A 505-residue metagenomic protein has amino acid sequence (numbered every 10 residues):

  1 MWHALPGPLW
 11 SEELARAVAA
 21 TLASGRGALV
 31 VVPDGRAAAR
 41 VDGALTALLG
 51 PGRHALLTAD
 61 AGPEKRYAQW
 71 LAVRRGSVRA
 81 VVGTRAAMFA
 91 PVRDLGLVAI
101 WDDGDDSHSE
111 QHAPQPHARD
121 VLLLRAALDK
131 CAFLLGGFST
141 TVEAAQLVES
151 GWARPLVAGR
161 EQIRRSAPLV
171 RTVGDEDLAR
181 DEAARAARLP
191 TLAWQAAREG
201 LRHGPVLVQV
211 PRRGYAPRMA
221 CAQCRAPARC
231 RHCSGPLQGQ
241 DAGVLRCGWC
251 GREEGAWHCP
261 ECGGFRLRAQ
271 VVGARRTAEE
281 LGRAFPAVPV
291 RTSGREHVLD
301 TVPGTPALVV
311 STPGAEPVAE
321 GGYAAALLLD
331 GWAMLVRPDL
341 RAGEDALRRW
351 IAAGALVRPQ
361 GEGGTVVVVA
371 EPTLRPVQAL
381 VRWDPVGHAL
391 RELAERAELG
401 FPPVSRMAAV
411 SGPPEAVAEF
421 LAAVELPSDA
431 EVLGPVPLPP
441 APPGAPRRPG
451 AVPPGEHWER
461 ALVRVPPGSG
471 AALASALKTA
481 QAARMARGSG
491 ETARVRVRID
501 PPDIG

Functional and structural regions predicted by a protein language model:
M1-E12, L124, K130-Q223, R406-A409 (+1 more regions): Conserved interdomain linker/interface between the two RecA-like ATPase lobes of SF2 helicase motors
M1-L9, G159-D181, A228, F285 (+2 more regions): Accessory helical-bundle/CTD segments and flexible terminal tails appended to RecA-like ATPase motors
M1-V41: Glycine-rich P-loop/Walker A and Walker A-like loops and their local beta1-loop-alpha1 context in P-loop NTPases
R26-D34, L56-A59, V206-P211, S411 (+1 more regions): Conserved RecA-like ASCE P-loop NTPase motor core of nucleic-acid helicases/translocases
A44-L48, R53-V81, V92, E280-G322: Conserved motor-coupling elements within RecA-like helicase/translocase cores
G76-R79, R85-L134, G322-R337: SF2 helicase catalytic motif II
D105-R171, P190-R198, R348-A389: Post-DEXD/H (motif II) to motif III coupling segment of the RecA-like Helicase ATP-binding lobe
R188-A284: Cys/His-rich short segments
